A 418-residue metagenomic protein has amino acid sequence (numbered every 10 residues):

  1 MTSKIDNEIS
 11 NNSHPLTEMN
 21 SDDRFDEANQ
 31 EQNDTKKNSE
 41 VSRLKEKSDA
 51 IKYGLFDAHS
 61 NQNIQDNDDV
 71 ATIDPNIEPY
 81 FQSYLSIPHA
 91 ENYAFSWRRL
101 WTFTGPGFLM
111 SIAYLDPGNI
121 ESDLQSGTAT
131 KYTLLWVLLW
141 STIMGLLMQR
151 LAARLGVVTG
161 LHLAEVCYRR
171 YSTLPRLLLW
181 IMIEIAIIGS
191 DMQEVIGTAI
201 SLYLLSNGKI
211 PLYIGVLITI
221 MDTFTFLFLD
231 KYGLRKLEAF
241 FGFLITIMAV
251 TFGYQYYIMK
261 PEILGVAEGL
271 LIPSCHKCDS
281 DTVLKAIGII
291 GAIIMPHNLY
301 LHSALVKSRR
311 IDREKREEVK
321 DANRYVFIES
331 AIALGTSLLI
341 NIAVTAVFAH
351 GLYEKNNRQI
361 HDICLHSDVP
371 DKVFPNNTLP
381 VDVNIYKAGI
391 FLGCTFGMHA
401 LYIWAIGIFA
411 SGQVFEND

Functional and structural regions predicted by a protein language model:
M1-Y84: Intrinsically disordered, low-complexity cytosolic terminal tails
T102-M144, M148-L151, I196-I200, P380-F391: Transmembrane helix-boundary motif of multi-pass solute transporters/channels
M110-S111, V137-Y171, L179-M192, H302: Juxtamembrane transmembrane-helix boundary signature
P117-I120, I183-I200, I340-V344, L401-D418: Membrane-helix boundary/coupling elements in multi-pass transport proteins
S122-T128, Q149-P175, I200-L202, Y232-K236 (+1 more regions): Flexible loop linkers connecting adjacent transmembrane helices in multi-pass alpha-helical membrane transporters
L134, W140-M144, M148, I294-N298 (+1 more regions): Selective recognition of specific alpha-helical transmembrane segments in multi-pass small-molecule
L178-W180, E184, L205-F228, T246-I247 (+1 more regions): Transmembrane alpha-helical segments of multi-pass small-molecule transport proteins
T223, L227, I245-H276, V283-A286 (+1 more regions): Hydrophobic alpha-helical segments and their helix-loop junctions in multi-pass secondary transporters
